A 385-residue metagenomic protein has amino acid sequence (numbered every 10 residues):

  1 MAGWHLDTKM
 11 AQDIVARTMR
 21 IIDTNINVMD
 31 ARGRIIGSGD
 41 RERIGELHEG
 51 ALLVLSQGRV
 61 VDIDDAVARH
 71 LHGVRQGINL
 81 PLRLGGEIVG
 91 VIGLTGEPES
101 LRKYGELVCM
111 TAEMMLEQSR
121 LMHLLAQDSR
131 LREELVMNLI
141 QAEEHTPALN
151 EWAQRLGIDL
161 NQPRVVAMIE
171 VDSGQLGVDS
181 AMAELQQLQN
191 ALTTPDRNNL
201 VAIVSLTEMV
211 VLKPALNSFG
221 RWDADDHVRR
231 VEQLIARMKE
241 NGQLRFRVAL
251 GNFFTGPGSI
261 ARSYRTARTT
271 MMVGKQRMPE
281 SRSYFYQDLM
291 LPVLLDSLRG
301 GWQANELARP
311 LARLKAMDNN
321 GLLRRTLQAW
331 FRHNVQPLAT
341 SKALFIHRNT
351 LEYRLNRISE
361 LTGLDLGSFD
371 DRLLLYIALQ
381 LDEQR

Functional and structural regions predicted by a protein language model:
M1-M137, N320-R385: Alpha-helical/coil-rich non-catalytic "connector" segments in signaling and regulatory proteins
L6, G96, H123-L124, M137-Q141 (+4 more regions): A general boundary/transition motif marking the beginning of the first structured unit of a protein
I22-M29, R102-L116, E143-Q154, N190-T193 (+2 more regions): Short N-terminal helix-initiation segments at or just after the protein's N-terminus
V89-L94, M137-Q141, P147-L149, E184 (+1 more regions): Conserved N-terminal catalytic/coupling substructures associated with nucleotide/phosphate chemistry
V108, A112, L116-S180: Compact, aliphatic and Gly/Pro-tolerant "microcore" segments centered on a short helix or tight beta-hairpin and their
P147-V166, E170-R385: Cytosolic nucleotide-utilizing catalytic cores of signal-transduction proteins
